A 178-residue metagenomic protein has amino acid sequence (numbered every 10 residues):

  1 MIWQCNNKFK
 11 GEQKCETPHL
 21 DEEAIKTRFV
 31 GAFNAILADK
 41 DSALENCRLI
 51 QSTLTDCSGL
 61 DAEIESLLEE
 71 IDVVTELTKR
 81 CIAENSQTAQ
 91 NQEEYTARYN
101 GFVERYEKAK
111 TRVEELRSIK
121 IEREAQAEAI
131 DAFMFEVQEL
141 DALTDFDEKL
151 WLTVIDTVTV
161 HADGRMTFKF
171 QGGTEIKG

Functional and structural regions predicted by a protein language model:
M1-G178: Amphipathic alpha-helical coiled-coil/heptad-repeat segments
